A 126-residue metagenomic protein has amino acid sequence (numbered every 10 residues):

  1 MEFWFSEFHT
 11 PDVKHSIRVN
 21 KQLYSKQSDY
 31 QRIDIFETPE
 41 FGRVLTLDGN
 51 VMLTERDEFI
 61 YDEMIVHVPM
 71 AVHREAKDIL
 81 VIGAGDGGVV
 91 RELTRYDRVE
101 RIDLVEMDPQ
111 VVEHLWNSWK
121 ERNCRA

Functional and structural regions predicted by a protein language model:
M1-V44: N-terminal auxiliary segments of SAM/dcSAM-dependent transferases
E2, L53-A126: The AdoMet/dcAdoMet-binding core of the Class I SAM-like
